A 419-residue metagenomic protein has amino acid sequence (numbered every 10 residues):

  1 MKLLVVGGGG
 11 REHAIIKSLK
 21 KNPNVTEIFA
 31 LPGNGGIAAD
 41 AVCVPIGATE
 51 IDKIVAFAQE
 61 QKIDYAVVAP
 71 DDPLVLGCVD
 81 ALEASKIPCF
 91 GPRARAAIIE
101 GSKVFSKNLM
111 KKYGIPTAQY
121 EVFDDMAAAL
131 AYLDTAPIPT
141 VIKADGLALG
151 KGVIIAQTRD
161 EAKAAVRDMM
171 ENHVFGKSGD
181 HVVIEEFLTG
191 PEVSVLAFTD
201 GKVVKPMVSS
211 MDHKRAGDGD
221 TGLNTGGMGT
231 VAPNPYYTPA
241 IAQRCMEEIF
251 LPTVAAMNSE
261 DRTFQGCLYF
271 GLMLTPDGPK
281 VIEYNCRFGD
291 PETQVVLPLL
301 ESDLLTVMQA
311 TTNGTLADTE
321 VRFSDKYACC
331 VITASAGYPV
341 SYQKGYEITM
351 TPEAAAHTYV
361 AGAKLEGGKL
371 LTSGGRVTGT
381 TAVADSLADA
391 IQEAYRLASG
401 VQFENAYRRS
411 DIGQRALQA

Functional and structural regions predicted by a protein language model:
M1-A94: ATP-binding N-terminal substructure of ATP-dependent carboxylate-amine bond-forming enzymes
K21, G36-I37, F90, K112-G114 (+12 more regions): Solvent-exposed alpha-helices and their adjacent loops that cap or buttress functional pockets in soluble metabolic
C43-T49, E121-D125, A156: Short acidic-hydrophobic, aromatic-tinged amphipathic segments that line or gate anion-handling sites
F90-G152: A conserved helix-loop-beta module that forms one wall/lid of the active-site cleft in ATP-utilizing catalytic domains
G152-P291: Internal nucleotide-binding/catalytic subdomain
M246-L268, N285-E353: Active-site "cap" helix and flanking loop/linker of ATP-utilizing ligase/carboxylase catalytic domains
A310-A419: Peripheral (often C-terminal) accessory segments that flank ATP-dependent C-N-forming ligase machineries
